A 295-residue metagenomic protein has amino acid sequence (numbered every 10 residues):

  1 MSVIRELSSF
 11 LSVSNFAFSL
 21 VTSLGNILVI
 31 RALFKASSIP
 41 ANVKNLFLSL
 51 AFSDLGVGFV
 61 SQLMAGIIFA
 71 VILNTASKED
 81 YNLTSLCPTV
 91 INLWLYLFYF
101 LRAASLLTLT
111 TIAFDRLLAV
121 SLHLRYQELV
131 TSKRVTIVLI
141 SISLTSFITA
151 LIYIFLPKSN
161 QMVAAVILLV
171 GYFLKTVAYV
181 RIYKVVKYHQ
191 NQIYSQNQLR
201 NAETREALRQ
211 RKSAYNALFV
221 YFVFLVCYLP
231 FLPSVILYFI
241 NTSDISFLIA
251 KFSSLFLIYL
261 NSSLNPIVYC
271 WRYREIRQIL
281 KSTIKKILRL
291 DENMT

Functional and structural regions predicted by a protein language model:
M1-R31, F69, N74, K78 (+1 more regions): Extracellular N-terminal segment of 7TM GPCRs
L7-F16, V43-T111: Extracellular TM2-ECL1-early TM3 structural module of rhodopsin-like
V29, A65-I68, S146, A150-Y153 (+1 more regions): Structural signal for membrane-spanning alpha-helices in multi-pass inner-membrane proteins, emphasizing helix cores
S53, K184-P233: Intracellular effector-coupling site of seven-transmembrane GPCRs, centered on the ICL3-to-TM6 transition
F100-V138: Class A GPCR helix-loop hinge within the 7TM core
L107-F114, A178-Y194: Membrane-water interface of transmembrane alpha-helices
T145-K184: Extracellular-loop-to-transmembrane junctions of the mid-late helices
L174-K175, V223-L229, P233-I236, K251-T295: Seventh transmembrane helix
